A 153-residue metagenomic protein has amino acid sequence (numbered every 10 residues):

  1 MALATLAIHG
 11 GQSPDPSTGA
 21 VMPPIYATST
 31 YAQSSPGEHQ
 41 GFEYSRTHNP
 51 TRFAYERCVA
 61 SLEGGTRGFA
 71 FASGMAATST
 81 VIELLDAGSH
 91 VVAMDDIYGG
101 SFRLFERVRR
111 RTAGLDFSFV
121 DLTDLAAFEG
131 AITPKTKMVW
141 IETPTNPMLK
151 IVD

Functional and structural regions predicted by a protein language model:
M1-P50, Y55-C58: N-terminal "arm"/small-domain region of PLP-dependent enzymes with the aminotransferase-like
G11, S29-T30, S73-G74, M94-D96 (+2 more regions): Fold-independent oxyanion-binding glycine-rich loops and adjacent beta-strand/coil segments at enzyme active sites
G19, V59, A77, V91 (+2 more regions): Buried hydrophobic positions in well-ordered alpha/beta secondary-structure cores of metabolic enzymes
N49-F53, M75, G99, I151: Electropositive phosphate-/nucleotide-binding environments in soluble metabolic enzymes
A60-T80, M94, D116-V120: Short loop-beta-helix segment that forms the pyridoxal 5′-phosphate
L62-T66, L85-S89, P134-K135: Short helix-loop-beta connector
I82-S101: Conserved PLP-anchoring active-site segment centered on the Schiff-base-forming lysine
V108-D153: PLP-dependent aminotransferase-class I/II
